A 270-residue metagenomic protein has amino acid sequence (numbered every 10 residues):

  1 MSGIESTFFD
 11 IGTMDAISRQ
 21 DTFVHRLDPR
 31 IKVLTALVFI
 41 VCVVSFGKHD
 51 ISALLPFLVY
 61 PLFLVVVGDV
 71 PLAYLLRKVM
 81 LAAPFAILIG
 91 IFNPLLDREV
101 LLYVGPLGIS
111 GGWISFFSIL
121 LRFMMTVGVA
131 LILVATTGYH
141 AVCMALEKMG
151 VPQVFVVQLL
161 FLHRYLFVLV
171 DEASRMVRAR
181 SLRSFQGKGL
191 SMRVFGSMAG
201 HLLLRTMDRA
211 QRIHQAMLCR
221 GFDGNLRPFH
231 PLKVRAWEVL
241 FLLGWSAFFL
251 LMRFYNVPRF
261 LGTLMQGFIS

Functional and structural regions predicted by a protein language model:
M1-H49, P56-V66, D171-S270: Transmembrane alpha-helix interface motif
I31, S52, P152-V156: Membrane-interface starts of transmembrane alpha-helices
V33-L34, L54-L58, L76-V79, A83 (+3 more regions): Hydrophobic alpha-helical transmembrane segments
V59-D69, A83-L88: Alpha-helical transmembrane segments and their membrane-interface exit regions
D69-L76: Membrane-interface helix-boundary motifs at transmembrane edges
K78-F185: Juxtamembrane/interface alpha-helical elements of multi-pass membrane proteins
